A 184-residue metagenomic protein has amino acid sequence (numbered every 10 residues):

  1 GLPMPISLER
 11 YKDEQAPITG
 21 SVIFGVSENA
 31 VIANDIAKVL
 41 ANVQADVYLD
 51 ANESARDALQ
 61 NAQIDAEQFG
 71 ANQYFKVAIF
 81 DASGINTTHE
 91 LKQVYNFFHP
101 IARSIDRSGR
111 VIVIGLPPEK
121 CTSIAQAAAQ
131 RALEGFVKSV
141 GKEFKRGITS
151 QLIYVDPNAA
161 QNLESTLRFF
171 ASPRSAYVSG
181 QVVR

Functional and structural regions predicted by a protein language model:
G1-R184: Glycine-rich nucleotide cofactor-binding loops and adjacent beta-alpha elements of adenine nucleotide/dinucleotide sites
